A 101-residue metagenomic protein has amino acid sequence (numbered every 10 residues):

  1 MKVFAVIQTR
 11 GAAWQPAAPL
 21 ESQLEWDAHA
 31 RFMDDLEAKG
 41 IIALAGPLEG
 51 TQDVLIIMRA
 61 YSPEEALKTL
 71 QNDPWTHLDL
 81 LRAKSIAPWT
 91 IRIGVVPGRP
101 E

Functional and structural regions predicted by a protein language model:
M1-E101: Conserved, structured core segments of small domains
